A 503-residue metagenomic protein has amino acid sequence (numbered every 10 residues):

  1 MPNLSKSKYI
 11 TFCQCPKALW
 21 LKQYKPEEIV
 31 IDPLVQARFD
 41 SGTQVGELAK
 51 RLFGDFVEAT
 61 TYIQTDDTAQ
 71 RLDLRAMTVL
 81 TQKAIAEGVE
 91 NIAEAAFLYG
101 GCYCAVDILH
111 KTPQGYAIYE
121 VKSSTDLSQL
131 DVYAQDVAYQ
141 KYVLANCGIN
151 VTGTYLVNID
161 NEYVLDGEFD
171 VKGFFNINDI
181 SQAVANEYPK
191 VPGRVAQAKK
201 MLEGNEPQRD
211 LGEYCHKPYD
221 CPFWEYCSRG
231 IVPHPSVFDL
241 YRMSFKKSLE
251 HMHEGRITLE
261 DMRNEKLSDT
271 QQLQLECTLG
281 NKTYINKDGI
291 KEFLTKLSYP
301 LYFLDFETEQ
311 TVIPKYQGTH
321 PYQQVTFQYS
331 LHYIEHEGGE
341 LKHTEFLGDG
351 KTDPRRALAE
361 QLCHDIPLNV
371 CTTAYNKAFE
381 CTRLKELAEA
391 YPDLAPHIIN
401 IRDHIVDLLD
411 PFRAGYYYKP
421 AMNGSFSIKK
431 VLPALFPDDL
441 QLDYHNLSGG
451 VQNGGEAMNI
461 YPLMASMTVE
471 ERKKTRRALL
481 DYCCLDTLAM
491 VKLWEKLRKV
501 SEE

Functional and structural regions predicted by a protein language model:
M1-Q114, F245-T283: Metal-dependent nuclease catalytic cores that hydrolyze phosphodiester bonds in DNA/RNA, characterized by
P2, K8, A37-F39, V45 (+2 more regions): Cys/His-rich finger/ribbon microdomains and the adjacent scaffold used for macromolecule binding/structural
C15, I108, Q140, C221 (+4 more regions): A residue-level signal for conserved active-site and pocket-lining positions in enzyme catalytic cores
E28, L127-S128, Y163-V164, T258-L259 (+8 more regions): Flexible loop/turn segments at secondary-structure boundaries
V89-F97, Y103-D107, I118-V121, Y133-A198 (+1 more regions): Conserved DEDDh/DEDDy metal-dependent 3′-5′ exonuclease domain
F97, G289-L368, E389: Conserved RNase H-like, two-metal-ion catalytic cores of nucleic-acid enzymes
V121-Q129: Short beta-strand-loop-alpha-helix junction that forms the active-site gateway of nucleic-acid-processing nucleases
E162-H234, E254, V431-E503: Acidic, Mg2+-coordinating catalytic module of metal-dependent nucleases/exonucleases that use a two-metal-ion mechanism
